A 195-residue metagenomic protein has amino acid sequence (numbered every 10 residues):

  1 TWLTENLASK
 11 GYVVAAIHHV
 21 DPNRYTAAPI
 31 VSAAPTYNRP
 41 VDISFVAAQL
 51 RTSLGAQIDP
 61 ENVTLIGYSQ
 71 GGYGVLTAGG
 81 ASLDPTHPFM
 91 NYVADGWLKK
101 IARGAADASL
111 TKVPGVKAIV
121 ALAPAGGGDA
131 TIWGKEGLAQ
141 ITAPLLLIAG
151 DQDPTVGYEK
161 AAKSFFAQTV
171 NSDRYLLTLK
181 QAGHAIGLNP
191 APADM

Functional and structural regions predicted by a protein language model:
T1-I17: Short amphipathic alpha-helix adjacent to the substrate-entry channel of hydrolases
V31-E61, L76-G79, T86-A105: Alpha/beta-hydrolase active-site loop
N62-T64, V120: Residue in the alpha/beta-hydrolase core beta-strand immediately N-terminal to the catalytic nucleophile
G67-G71, V75: Gly/Ala-rich beta-loop-alpha elbow adjacent to hydrolase catalytic centers
Q70, A125-G126, D151-P154, Q181-G183: Acidic beta-to-alpha connecting loop that harbors the catalytic carboxylate
D129-T131, P154-A161, I186-G187: Conserved alpha/beta-hydrolase "acid-adjacent" motif
I141, L147-A149: Short beta-strand/loop motif that positions the catalytic acidic residue of the alpha/beta-hydrolase fold
F166-M195: C-terminal catalytic-base region of ester-bond hydrolases, centering on the histidine of the charge-relay
